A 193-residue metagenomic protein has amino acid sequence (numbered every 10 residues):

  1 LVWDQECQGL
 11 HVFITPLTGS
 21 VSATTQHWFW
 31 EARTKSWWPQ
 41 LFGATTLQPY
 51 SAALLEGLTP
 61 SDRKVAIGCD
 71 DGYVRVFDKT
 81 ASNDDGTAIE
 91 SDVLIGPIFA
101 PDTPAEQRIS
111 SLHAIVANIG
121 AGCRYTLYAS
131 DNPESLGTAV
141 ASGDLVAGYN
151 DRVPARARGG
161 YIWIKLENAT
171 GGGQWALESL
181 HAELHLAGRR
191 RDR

Functional and structural regions predicted by a protein language model:
L1-R193: Beta-sheet repeat architectures centered on beta-propellers
